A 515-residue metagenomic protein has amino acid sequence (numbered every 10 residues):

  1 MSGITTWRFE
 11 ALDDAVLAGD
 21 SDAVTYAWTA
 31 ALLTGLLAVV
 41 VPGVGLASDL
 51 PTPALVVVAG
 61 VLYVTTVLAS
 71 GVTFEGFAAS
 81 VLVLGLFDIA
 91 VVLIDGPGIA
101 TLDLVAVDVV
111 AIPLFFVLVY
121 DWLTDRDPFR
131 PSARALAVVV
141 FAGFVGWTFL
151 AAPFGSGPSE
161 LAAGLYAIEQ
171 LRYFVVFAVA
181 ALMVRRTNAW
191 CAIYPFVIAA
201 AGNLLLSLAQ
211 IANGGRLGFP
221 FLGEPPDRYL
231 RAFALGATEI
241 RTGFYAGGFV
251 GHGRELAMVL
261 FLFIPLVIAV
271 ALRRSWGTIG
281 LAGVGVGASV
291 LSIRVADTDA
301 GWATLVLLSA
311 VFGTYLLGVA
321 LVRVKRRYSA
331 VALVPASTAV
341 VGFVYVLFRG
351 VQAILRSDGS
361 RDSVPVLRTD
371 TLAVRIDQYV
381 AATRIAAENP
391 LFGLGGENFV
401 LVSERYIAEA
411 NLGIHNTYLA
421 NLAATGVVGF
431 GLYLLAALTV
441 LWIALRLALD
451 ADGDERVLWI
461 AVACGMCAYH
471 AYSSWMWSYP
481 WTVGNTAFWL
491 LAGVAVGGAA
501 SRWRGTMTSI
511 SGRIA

Functional and structural regions predicted by a protein language model:
S2-V39, G71, A339-V340, D450-R456 (+1 more regions): A juxtamembrane structural motif centered on a specific transmembrane helix
G3, G35-V39, Y63, A142-A152 (+3 more regions): Alpha-helical transmembrane segments of multi-pass inner-membrane proteins
L36-V39, L305-F312, W459-A515: Transmembrane alpha-helices of multi-pass inner-membrane enzymes
T66-L171, V457, Y469-H470: N-terminal hydrophobic segments of proteins, predominantly signal-anchor/transmembrane helices of inner/organellar
T73-L82, P128-V145, L171, V179-G215 (+3 more regions): Interfacial loop-to-transmembrane-helix boundary motif in multi-pass membrane proteins
L205, Q210-G215, G313-V366, T383-E388: A membrane-periplasm/extracellular boundary helix in multi-pass inner-membrane enzymes that assemble envelope glycans
T278, V306, T425-H470: Hydrophobic transmembrane alpha-helices and their immediate junctions
A353-T425, L447-L449: Long extracytoplasmic/lumenal interhelical loops at the membrane interface of multi-pass membrane proteins
